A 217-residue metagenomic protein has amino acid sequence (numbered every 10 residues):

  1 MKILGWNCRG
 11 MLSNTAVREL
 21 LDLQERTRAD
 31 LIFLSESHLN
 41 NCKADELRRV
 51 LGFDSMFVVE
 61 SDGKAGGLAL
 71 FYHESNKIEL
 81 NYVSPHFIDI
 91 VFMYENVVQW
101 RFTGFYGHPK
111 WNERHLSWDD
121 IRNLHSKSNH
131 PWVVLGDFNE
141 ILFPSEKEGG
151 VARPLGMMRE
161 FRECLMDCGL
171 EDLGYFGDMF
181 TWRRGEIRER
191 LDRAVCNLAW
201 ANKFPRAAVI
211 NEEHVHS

Functional and structural regions predicted by a protein language model:
M1-S217: A shared catalytic/ligand-binding motif for oxyanion handling
